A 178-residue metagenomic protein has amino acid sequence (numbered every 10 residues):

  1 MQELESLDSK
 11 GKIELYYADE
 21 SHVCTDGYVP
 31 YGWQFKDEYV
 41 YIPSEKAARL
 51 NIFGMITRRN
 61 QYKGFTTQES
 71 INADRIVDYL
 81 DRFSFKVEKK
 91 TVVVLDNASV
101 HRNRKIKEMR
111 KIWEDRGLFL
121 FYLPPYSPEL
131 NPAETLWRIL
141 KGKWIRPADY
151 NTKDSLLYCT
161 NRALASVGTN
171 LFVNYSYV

Functional and structural regions predicted by a protein language model:
M1-V178: Short functional hotspots at interaction and active-site rims
